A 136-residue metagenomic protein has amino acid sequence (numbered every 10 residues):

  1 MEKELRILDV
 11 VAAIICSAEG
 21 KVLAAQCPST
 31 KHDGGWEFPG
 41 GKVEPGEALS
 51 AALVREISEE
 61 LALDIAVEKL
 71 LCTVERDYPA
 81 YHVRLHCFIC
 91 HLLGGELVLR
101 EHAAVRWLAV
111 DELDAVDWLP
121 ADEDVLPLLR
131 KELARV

Functional and structural regions predicted by a protein language model:
M1-V22, K42: Conserved N-terminal beta-strand and adjoining loop/helix that marks the start of the Nudix/MutT-like hydrolase domain
D9-V11, G20, V83-H86, A103: Change "...and in nucleic-acid phosphodiester-cleaving endonucleases..." to "...and in nucleic-acid processing enzymes
S17, D64, V74-E96, R106 (+1 more regions): Active-site-adjacent beta-strand/loop module that shapes the phosphate/pyrophosphate-binding cleft
S17, K21-E59: Conserved Nudix-box catalytic region and its N-terminal flanking loop in Nudix hydrolases and closely related
L49-S58, L70, F88, V105: Hydrophobic packing within well-folded, soluble alpha/beta domains
E60-V67: Short secondary-structure junctions
Y81, V98-V136: Nudix hydrolase/Nudix homology domain
